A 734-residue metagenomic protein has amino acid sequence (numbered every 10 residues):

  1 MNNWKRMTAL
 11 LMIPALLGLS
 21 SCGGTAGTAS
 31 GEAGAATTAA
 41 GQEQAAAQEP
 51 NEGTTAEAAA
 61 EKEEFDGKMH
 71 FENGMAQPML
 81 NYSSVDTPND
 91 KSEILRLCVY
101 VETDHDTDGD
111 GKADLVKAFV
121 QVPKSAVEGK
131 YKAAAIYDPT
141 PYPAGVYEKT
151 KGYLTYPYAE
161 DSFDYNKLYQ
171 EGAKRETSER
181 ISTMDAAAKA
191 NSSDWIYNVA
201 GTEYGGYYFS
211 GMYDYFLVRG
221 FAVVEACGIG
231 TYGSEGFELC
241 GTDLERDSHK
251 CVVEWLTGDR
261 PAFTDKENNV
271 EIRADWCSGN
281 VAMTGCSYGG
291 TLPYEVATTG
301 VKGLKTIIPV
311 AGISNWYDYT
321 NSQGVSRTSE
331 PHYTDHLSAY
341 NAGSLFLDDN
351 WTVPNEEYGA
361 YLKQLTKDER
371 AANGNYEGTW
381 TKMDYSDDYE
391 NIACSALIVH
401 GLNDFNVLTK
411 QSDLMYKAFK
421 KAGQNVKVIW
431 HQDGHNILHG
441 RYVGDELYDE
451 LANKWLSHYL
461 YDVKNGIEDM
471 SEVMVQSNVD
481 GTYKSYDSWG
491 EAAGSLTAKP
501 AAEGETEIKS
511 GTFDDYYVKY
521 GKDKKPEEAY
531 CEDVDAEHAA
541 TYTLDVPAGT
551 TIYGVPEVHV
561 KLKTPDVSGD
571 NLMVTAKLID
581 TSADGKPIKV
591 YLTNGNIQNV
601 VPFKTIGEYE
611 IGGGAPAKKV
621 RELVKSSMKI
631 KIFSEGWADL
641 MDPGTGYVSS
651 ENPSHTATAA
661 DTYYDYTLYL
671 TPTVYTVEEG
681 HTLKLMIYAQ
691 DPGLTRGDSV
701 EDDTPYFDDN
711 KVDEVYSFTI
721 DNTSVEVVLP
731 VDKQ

Functional and structural regions predicted by a protein language model:
G18-E43, A47-E49, A58: Sec-dependent signal peptide cleavage junction
A60-G74, L80-T87, H105-D106, P141 (+9 more regions): Accessory cap/linker subdomain of secreted extracellular hydrolases
E64-G67, F71, P78-D86, T103 (+1 more regions): Glycine/threonine-rich phosphate-binding loop and adjacent beta-strand/alpha-helix elements that clamp
D106-A113: Acidic, glycine-anchored loop motifs typical of Ca2+
Y131-P141: Short beta-strand element of the alpha/beta-hydrolase
I392, I398-H400, D404: Short beta-strand/loop motif that positions the catalytic acidic residue of the alpha/beta-hydrolase fold
F405-Q411: Conserved alpha/beta-hydrolase "acid-adjacent" motif
K420-N436: Catalytic histidine neighborhood in serine/cysteine hydrolases with alpha/beta-hydrolase-type architecture
